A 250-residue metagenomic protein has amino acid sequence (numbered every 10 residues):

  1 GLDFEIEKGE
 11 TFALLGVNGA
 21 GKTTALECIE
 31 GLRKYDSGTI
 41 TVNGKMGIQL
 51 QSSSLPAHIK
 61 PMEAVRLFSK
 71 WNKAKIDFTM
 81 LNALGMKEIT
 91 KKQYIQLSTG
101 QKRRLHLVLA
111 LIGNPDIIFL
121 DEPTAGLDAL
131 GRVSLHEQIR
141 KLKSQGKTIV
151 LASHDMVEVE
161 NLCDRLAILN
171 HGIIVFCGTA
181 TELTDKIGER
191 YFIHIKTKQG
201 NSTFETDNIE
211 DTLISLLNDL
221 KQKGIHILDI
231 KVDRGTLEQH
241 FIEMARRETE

Functional and structural regions predicted by a protein language model:
E30: Helix-to-loop junction immediately C-terminal to a conserved catalytic motif
R66, K75-T90: Conserved ABC ATPase "signature" region
I118-E122: Catalytic Walker B motif of ABC-type/P-loop ATPase nucleotide-binding domains
V159-N161: A short, surface-exposed alpha-helical micro-motif characterized by mixed small hydrophobic and charged/polar residues
C177-G178: ABC ATPase "signature
E182-E250: Short, charged/small-residue-rich alpha-helical element at the C-terminal edge of ABC transporter nucleotide-binding
